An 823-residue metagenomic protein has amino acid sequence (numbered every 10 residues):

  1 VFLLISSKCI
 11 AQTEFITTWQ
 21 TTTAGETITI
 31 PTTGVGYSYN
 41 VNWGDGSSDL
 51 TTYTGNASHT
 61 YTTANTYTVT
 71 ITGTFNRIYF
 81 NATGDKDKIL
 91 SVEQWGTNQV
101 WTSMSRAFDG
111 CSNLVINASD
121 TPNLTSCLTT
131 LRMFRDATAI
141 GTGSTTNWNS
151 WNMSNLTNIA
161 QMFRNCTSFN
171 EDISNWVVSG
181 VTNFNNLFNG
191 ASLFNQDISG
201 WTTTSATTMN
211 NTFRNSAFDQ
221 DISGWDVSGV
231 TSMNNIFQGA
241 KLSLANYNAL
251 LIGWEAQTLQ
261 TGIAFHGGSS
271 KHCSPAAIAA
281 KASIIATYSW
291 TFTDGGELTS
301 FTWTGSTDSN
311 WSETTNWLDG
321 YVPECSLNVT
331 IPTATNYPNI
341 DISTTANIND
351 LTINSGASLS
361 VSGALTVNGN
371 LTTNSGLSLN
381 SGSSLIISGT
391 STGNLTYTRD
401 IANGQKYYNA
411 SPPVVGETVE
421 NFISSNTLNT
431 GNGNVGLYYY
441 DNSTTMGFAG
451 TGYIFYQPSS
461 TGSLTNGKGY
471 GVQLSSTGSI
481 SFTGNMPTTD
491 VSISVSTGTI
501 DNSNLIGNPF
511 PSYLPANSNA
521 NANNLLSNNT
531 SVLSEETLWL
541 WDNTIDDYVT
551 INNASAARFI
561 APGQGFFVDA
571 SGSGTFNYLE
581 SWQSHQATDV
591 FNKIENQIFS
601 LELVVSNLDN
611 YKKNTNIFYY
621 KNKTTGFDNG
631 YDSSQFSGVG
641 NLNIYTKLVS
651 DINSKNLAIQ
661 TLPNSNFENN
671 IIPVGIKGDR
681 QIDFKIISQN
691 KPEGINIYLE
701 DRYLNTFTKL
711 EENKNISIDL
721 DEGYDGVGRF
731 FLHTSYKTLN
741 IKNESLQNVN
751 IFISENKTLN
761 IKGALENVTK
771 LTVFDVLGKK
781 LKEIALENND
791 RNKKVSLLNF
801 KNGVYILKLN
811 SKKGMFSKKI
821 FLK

Functional and structural regions predicted by a protein language model:
Q12-T299: Negatively charged
G55, K780-F800: Glycine-centered tight-turn motifs at strand-turn-strand junctions
G55-A64, I331-T333, S717-D719, K794: Solvent-exposed segments in extracellular or luminal domains encompassing
T299-S300, F591-E595, F731-N756, A764: Residue-level detector of functionally pivotal "anchor" positions at catalytic/ligand-binding pockets or at interdomain
G305-Y337, D341-T588, R702: N-terminal exported-region signature
T706-N740: Short, compositionally biased serine/threonine- and acidic-rich segments at solvent-exposed termini, linkers, or domain
L759-N760, E783-A785, V804-K823: C-terminal tail/sorting-segment detector
V773-L781, Y805: Short, glycine-anchored, charge-dense loop/turn motifs used at functional sites
